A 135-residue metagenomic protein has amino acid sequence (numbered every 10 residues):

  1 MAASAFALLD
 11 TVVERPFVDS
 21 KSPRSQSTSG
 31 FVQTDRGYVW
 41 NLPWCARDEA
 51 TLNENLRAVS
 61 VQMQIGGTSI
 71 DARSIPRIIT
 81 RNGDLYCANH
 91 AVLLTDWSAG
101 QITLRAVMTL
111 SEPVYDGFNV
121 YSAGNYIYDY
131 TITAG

Functional and structural regions predicted by a protein language model:
L8-A58: Contiguous beta-strand segments within globular domains
E49-P76: Extended low-complexity, serine/threonine- and proline-enriched intrinsically disordered segments
P76, A106-L110: A mature extracytoplasmic/lumenal domain signature
R81-A91: Aromatic sugar-binding surface patches on proteins that engage polysaccharides or sugar-phosphate polymers
S98-R105, G117, G124: A glycine-anchored, Pro-Gly-centered beta-turn/N-cap motif
T109-F118: Short acidic/polar inter-strand loop motif in beta-rich domains
A123-D129: Extracellular and select intracellular beta-sandwich modules with Ser/Thr-enriched, small-residue motifs on
I132-A134: Interdomain boundary/hinge segments at the C-termini of tandem beta-sandwich modules
